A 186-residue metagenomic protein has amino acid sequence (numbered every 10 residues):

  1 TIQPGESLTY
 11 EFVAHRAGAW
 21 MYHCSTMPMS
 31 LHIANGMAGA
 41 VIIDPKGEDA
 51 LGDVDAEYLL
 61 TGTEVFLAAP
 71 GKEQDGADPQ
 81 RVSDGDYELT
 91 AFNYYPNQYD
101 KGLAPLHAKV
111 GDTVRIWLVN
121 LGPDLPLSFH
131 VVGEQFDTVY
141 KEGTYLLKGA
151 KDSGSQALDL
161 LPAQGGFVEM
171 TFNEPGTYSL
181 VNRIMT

Functional and structural regions predicted by a protein language model:
T1-T186: Copper-binding active sites and cupredoxin-like electron-transfer domains, recognizing His/Cys-rich ligand loops
